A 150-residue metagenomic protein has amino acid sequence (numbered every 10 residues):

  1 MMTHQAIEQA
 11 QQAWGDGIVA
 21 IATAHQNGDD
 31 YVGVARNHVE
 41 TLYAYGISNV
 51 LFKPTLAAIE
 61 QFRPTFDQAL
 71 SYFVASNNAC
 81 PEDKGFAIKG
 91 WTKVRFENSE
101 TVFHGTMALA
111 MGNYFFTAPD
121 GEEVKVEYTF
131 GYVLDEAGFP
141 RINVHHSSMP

Functional and structural regions predicted by a protein language model:
M1-M2: Short S/T/G/P-rich N-terminal loop/turn motif that feeds into the first structured element of a domain
Q5, G28-N98: A solvent-exposed, acidic/Ser-Thr-rich amphipathic alpha-helical stretch
W14-G17: Amphipathic alpha-helices that form helix-helix packing interfaces
V19, T23, A44-I47: Sec-exported extracytoplasmic/periplasmic mature domains
F103-M111, F115, P119-P150: Short beta-strand edge/turn micro-motifs at domain boundaries
